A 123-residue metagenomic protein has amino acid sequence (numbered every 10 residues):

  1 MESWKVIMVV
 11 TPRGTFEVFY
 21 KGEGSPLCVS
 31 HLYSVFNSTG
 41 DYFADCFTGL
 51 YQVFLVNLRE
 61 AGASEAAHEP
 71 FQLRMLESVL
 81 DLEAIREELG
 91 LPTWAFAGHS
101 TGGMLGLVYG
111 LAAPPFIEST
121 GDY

Functional and structural regions predicted by a protein language model:
M1-I7: A domain-start/cap signature at the N-terminus of enzymes
V10-A66: Conserved HGGG/HGGXW glycine-rich cap/lid loop of the alpha/beta-hydrolase fold
Y42, L80-D81, L105: Short Gly/charged-rich anion-binding patches and loops
C46, A84-E88, V108: Residue-level signal for well-ordered alpha-helical scaffold segments within enzymatic catalytic domains
L50, E88-L89, A112: Alpha-helical structural context
F54, L58-A97, T101: Active-site loop/oxyanion-hole signature of alpha/beta-hydrolase fold enzymes
P92-Y123: Conserved hydrolase catalytic core segment
